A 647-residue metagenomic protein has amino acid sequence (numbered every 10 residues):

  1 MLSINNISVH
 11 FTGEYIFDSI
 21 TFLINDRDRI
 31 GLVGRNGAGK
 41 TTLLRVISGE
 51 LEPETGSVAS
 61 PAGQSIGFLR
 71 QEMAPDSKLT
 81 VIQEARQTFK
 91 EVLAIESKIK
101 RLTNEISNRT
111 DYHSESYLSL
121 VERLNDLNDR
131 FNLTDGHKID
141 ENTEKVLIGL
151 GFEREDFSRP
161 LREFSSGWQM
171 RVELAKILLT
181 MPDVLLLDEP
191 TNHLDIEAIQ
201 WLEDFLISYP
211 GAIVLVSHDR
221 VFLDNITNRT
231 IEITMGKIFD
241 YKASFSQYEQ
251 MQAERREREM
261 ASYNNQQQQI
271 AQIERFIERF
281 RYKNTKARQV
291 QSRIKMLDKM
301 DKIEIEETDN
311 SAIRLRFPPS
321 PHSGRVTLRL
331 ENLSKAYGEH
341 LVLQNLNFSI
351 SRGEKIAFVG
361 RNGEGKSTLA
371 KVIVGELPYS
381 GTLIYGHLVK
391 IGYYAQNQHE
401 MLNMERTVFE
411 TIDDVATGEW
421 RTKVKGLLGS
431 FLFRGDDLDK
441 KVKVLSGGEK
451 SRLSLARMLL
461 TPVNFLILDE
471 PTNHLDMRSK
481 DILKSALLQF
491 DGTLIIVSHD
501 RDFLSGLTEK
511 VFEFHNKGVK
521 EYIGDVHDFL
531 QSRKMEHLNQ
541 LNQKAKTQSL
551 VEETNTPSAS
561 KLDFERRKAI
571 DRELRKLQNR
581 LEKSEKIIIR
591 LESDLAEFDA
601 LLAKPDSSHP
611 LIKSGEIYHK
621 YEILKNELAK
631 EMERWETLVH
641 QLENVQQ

Functional and structural regions predicted by a protein language model:
M1-Y263, A312, F317-E565, I570-Q647: ABC ATP-binding cassette signature C-motif
E155, E306-E307: Short secondary-structure junctions
M251-F276, F280-M300, E304-E306: Intracellular alpha-helical coupling/juxtamembrane segments of multi-pass membrane proteins
